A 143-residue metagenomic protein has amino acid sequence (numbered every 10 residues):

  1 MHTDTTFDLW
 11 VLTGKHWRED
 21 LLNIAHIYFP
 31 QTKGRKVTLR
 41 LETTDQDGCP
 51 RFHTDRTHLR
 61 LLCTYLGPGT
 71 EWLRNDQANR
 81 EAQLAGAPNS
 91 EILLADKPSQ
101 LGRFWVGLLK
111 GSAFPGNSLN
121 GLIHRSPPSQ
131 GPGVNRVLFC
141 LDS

Functional and structural regions predicted by a protein language model:
M1-T43: Signature of the catalytic double-stranded beta-helix
T13-R18, R35-L41, D47-G48, E81-G86 (+2 more regions): Short linear motifs at secondary-structure transitions and domain/linker junctions
L22, L41-T43, R51-F52, Y65-N75 (+2 more regions): Active-site environment of non-heme Fe oxygenases that use a 2-His-1-carboxylate facial triad
Q31-K33, R56, S118, G131: A generic structural signal for short, solvent-exposed coil/turn residues that cap or connect secondary-structure
K36-T38, H58-L61, G67, R136-L138: Extracellular structured ligand-interaction cores
Q46-W105: Catalytic core of non-heme Fe(II) oxygenases with the double-stranded beta-helix
E91-S143: Catalytic core of Fe(II)/2-oxoglutarate
